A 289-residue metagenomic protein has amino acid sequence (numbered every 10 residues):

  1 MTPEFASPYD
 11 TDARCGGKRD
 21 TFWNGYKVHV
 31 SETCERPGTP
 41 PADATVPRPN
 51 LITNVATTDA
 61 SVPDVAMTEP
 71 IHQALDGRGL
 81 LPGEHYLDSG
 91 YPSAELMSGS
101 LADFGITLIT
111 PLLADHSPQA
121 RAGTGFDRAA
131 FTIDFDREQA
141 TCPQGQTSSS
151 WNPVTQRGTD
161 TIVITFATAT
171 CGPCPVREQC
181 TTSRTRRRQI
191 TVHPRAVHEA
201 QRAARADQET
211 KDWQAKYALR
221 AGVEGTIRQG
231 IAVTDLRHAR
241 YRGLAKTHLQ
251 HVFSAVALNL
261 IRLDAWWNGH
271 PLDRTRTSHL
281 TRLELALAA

Functional and structural regions predicted by a protein language model:
M1-A289: Anion-binding and metal-coordination hotspots
